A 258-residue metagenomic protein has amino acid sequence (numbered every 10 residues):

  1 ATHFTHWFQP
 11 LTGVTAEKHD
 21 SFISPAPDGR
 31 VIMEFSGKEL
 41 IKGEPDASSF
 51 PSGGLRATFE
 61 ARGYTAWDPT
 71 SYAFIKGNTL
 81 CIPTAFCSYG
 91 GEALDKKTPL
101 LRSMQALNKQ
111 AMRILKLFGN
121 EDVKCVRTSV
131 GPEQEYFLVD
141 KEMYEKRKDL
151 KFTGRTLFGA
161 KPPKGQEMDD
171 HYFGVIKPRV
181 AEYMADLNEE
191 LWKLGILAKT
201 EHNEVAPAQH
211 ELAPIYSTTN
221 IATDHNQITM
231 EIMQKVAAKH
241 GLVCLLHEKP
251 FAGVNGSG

Functional and structural regions predicted by a protein language model:
A1-R62: Active-site core of metal-dependent hydrolases
T5-W7, E34-F35, A213-I215, L245-H247: A cross-family glycoside hydrolase active-site/sugar-binding cleft signature
F8-T12, K38-E39, F86, E142 (+2 more regions): Active-site-proximal loop/turn and secondary-structure-junction residues that shape catalytic pockets, frequently
V14-T15, G43, A208-Q209, V254-N255: Short secondary-structure boundary/hinge segments and terminal tails
D20-S21, T156, K249: Flexible, active-site-adjacent loop/turn segments at secondary-structure boundaries
R62-L246, N255-G258: Glycine-rich, acidic/polar active-site loops that bind/position phosphate-bearing ligands
